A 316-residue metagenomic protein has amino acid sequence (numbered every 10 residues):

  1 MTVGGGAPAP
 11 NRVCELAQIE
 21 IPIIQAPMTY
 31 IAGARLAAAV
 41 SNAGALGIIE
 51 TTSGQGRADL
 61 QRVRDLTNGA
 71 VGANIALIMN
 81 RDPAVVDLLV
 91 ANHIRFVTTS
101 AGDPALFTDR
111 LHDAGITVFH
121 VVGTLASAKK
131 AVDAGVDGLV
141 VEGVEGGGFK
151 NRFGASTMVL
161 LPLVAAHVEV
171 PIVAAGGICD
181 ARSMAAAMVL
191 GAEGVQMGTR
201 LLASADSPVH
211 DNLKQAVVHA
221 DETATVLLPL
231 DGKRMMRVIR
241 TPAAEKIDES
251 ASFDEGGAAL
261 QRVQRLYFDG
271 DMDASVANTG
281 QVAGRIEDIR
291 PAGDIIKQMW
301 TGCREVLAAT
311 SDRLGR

Functional and structural regions predicted by a protein language model:
M1-H167, P171: Active-site entrance/lid segments in N-terminal catalytic domains of soluble metabolic enzymes
E145, G177-I178: Acidic, glycine-rich active-site loops and adjacent beta-strand->loop/helix elements that engage anionic groups
N151-V173, C179-R316: Conserved active-site-proximal phosphate/metal-binding subdomains
